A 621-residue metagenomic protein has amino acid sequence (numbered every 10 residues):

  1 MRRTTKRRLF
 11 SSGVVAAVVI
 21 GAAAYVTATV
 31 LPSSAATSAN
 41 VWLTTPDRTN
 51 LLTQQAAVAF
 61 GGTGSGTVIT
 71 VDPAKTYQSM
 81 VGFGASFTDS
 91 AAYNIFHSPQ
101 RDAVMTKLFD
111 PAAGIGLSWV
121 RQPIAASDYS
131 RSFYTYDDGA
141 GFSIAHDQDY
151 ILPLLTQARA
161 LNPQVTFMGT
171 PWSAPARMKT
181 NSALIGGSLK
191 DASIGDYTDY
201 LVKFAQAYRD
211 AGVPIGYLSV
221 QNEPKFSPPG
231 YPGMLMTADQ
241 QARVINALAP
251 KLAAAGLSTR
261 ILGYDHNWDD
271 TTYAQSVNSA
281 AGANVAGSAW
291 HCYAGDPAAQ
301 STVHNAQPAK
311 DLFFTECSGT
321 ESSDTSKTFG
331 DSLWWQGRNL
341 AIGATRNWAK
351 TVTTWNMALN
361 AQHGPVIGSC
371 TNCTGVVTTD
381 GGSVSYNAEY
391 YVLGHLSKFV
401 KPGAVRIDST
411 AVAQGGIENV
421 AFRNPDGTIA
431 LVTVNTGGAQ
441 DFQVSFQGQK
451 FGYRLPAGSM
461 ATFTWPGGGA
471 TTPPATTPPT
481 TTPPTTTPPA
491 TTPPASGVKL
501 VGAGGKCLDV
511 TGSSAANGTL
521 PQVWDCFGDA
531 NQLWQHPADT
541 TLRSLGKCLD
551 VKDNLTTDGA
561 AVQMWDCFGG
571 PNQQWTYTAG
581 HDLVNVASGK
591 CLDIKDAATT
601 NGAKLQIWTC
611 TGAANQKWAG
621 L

Functional and structural regions predicted by a protein language model:
M1-A17: N-terminal export and membrane-targeting signals
R3, A22-S38, G469-T472, T477 (+3 more regions): C-terminal region of N-terminal signal peptides and the immediate post-cleavage residues of exported proteins
A36-P73, F167-G169, D199-A207, A211-Y217 (+1 more regions): Substrate-binding and catalytic surfaces of secreted/luminal carbohydrate-active proteins
T49-I215, N246: N-terminal catalytic cores of secreted or lumenal carbohydrate-active enzymes
P99, A145-D149, D191-D199, L235 (+6 more regions): Soluble non-cytosolic domains of exported or imported proteins
G403, I417, I429, Q440-F442 (+8 more regions): Short beta-strand/loop motifs in extracellular/secreted proteins, especially within beta-sandwich accessory domains
A490-A515, A530-T557, Q573-T599, K617-L621: Extracellular glycan-recognition/adhesion modules and their associated mucin-like linkers
T519-D525, A560-D566, K604-T609: Aromatic-rich beta-strand patches that line glycan-recognition/binding surfaces of extracellular proteins
